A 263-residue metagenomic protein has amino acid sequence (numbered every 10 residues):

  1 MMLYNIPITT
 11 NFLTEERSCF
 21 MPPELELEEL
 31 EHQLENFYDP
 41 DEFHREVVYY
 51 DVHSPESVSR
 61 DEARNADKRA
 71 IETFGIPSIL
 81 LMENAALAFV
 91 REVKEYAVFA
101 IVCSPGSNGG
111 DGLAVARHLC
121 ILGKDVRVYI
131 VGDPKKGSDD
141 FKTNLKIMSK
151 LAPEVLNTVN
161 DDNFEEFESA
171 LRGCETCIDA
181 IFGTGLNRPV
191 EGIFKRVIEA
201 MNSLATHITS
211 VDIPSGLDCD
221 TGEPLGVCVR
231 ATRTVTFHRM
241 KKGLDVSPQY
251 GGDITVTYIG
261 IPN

Functional and structural regions predicted by a protein language model:
M1-F20: Short, Lys/Arg-enriched N-terminal segments with co-localized hydrophobic residues within the first ~10-30 amino acids
I8, P23-E24, E154: Generic low-complexity segments that are intrinsically disordered, proline-rich and/or Lys/Arg-biased
P22-E62, C174-N263: YjeF_N-associated NAD(P)HX repair module
D39-E92: Glycine/serine-rich phosphate-binding loop and adjoining beta1-alpha1 elements at the start of nucleotide-handling
P55-V58, F74-P77, L81, A85 (+4 more regions): Catalytic cores of large soluble enzymes that bind and process phosphate-bearing ligands
D67-F74, V93, S149-A152, A205 (+3 more regions): Structural signal for hydrophobic packing residues in well-ordered secondary-structure cores of soluble enzyme domains
V90-I181, P189-V211: Nucleotide and nucleotide-moiety/phosphate-recognizing core
